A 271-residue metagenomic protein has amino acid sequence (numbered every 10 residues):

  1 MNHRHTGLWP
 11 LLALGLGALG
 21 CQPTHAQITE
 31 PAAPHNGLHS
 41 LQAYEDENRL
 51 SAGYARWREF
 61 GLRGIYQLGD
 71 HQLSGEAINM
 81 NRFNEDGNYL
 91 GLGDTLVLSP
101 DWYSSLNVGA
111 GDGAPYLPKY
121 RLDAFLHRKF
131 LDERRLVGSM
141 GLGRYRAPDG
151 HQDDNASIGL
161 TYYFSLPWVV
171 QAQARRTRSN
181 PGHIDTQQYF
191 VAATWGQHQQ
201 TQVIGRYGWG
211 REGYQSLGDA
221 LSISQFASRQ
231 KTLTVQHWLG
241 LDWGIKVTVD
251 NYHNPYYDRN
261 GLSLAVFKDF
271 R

Functional and structural regions predicted by a protein language model:
M1-L38, G69, R271: Cleavable N-terminal export/targeting peptides
A26-G91, T95-V97, K119, H198 (+2 more regions): Outer-membrane beta-barrel initiation region
H39, L68-G75, P100-L106, D132-S139 (+4 more regions): Repeated loop/turn-to-beta-strand initiation elements of outer-membrane beta-barrel proteins
L41-E47, G75-N79, L92, L106-A110 (+7 more regions): Transmembrane beta-barrel strands of outer-membrane/channel proteins
R49-R58, N79-N88, A110-R121, Y145-D154 (+3 more regions): Solvent-exposed loop/turn segments connecting transmembrane beta-strands in outer-membrane beta-barrel proteins
D112-A114, A192-T194, Q200-K246: Outer membrane beta-barrel transmembrane domains
R128-Y214: Detector for outer-membrane/organellar transmembrane beta-barrel domains, recognizing the amphipathic beta-strand
V191-W195, R259-R271: Outer-membrane beta-barrel "beta-signal"
